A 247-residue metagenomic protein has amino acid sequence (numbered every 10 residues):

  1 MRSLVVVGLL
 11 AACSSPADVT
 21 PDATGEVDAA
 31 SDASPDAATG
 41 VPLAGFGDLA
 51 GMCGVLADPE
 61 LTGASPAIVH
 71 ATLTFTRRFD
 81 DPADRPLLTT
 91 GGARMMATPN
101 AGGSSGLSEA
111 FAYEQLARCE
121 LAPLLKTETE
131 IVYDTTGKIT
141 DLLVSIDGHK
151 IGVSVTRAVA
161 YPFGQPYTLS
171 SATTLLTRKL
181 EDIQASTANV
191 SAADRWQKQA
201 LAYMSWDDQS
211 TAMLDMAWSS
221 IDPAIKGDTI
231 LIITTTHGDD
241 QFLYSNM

Functional and structural regions predicted by a protein language model:
M1-P42: Ser/Thr-rich, Pro/Gly/Ala-heavy low-complexity intrinsically disordered linkers and tails of secreted extracellular
A38-R118: Interdomain/boundary linker segments immediately adjacent to catalytic/signaling cores
A117-S145: A short acidic/basic microdomain associated with nuclease active sites
L125, G152-S154, Y203: A structural signal for short, well-ordered beta-strand segments and their strand-loop junctions that often border
L143-V155: Active-site beta-strand-loop-beta-strand hairpin of nuclease catalytic cores that positions key catalytic residues
G148-I151, W196-A200, G227-D228: Loop/turn elements at helix/coil->beta-strand transitions in domains of secreted/extracellular proteins
T156-S220: Catalytic cores of nucleic-acid endonucleases
A200-M247: Domain-level recognition of nuclease-like catalytic cores that cleave nucleotide substrates
